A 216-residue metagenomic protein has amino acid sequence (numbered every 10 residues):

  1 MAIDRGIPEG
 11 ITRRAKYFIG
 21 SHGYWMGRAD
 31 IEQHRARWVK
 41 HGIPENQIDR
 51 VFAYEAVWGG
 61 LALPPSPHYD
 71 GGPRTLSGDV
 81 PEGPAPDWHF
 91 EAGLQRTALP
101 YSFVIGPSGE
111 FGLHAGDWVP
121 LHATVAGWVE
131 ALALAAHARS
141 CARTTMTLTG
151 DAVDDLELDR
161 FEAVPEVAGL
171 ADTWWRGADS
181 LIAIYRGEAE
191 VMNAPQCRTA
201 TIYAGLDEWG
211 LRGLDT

Functional and structural regions predicted by a protein language model:
M1-P120, L132-L181, Y185-A189, Q196 (+1 more regions): A surface-exposed partner-binding patch
A126-W128: Catalytic cores of NTP-dependent nucleotidyl/adenyl transfer enzymes across multiple folds
